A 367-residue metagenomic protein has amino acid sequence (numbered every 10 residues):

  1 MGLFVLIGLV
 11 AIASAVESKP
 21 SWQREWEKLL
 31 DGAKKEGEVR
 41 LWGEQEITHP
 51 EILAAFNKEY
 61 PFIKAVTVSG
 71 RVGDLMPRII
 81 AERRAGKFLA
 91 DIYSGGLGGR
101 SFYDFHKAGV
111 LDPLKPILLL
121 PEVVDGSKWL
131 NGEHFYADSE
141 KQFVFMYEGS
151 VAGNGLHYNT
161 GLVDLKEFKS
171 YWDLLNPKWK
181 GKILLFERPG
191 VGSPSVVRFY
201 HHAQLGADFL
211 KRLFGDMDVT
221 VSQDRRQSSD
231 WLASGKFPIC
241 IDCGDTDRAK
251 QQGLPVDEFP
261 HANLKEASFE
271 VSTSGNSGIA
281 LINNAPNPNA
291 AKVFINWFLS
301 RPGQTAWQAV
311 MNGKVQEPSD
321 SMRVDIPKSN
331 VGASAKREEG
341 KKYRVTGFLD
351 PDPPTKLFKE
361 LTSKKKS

Functional and structural regions predicted by a protein language model:
G2-A11: Bacterial N-terminal signal peptides
V16-R40, N57-K58, L175-G181: Immediate post-signal peptide segment of exported/extracytoplasmic ligand-binding proteins
S18, W22, A335-S367: Conserved C-terminal helix/tail region of periplasmic/extracytoplasmic solute-binding proteins
R40-A54, V66-I80, F88-K236, Q251: Extracytoplasmic ligand-binding site segments that recognize negatively charged/polar headgroups
I80, F102-H106, W172-L175, S229 (+6 more regions): Non-transmembrane alpha-helical segments in soluble domains of secreted/periplasmic/extracellular proteins
G99-D104, P238-F259, L264: A ligand-binding cleft/hinge motif common to bilobed small-molecule-binding domains
L210-G215, V219-S222, R226, L254-A285: Periplasmic-binding protein-like
S277-K342: Mature extracytoplasmic/periplasmic domains
